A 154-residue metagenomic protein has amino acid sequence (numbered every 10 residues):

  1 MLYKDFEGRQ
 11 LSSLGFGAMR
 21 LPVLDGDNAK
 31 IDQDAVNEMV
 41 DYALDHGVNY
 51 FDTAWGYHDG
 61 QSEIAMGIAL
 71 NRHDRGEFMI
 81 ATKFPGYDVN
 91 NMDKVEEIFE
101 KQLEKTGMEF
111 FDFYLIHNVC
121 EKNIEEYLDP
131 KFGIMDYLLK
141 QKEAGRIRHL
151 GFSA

Functional and structural regions predicted by a protein language model:
M1-F78, Y137, E143: N-terminal binding-site loop/beta-alpha segment at the start of enzyme catalytic domains that lines or forms
G15-M19, A54, A81-K83, Y114-H117 (+1 more regions): A cross-family glycoside hydrolase active-site/sugar-binding cleft signature
P22, V89-A154: Glycine/proline-rich, positively charged, aromatic-decorated active-site loop/lid region on the catalytic face
D27, N49, K83-G86, E121-K122: Short coil/turn segments at secondary-structure junctions
L44-Y50, A81-F84, F110-Y114, A144-I147: Short C-terminal domain-edge/linker segments immediately following a structured domain
A54-E63, Y87-D93, K122: Acidic-and-aromatic substrate-binding clefts and catalytic sites of carbohydrate-active enzymes
